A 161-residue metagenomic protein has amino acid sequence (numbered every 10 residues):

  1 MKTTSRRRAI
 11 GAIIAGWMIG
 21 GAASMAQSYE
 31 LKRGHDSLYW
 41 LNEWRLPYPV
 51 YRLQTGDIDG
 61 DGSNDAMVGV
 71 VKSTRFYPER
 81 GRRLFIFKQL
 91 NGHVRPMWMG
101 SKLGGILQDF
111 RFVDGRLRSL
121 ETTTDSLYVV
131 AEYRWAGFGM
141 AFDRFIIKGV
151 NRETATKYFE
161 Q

Functional and structural regions predicted by a protein language model:
K2-G11: Bacterial N-terminal signal peptides that target proteins for export
G11-G21: Bacterial N-terminal signal peptides
G21-Q161: Beta-propeller-forming repeat regions
